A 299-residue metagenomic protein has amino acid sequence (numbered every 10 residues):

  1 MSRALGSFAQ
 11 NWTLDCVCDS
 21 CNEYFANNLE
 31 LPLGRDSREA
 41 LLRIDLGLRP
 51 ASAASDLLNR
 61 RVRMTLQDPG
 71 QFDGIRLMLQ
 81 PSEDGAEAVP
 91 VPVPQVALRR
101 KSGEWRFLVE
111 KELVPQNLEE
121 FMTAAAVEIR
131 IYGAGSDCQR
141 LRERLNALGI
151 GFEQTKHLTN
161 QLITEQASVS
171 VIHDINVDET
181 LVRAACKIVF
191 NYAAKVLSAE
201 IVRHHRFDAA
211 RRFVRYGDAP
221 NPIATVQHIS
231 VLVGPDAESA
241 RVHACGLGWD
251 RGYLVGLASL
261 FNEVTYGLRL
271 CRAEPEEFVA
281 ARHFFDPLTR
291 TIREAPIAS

Functional and structural regions predicted by a protein language model:
M1-S55: An N-terminal structural lobe/cap that precedes and organizes the functional/catalytic core across diverse proteins
S2, S7, S20, S37 (+10 more regions): Generic serine detector
Y24, G85, A97: Short loop/turn segments at secondary-structure transitions that flank enzyme active sites
S55-P94: Short flanking/linker segments adjacent to small metal-binding domains or redox-active Cys/His motifs
A86, A295-S299: Extended intrinsically disordered, low-complexity regulatory segments in eukaryotic proteins
A88-T291: C-terminal, charged low-complexity interaction regions
